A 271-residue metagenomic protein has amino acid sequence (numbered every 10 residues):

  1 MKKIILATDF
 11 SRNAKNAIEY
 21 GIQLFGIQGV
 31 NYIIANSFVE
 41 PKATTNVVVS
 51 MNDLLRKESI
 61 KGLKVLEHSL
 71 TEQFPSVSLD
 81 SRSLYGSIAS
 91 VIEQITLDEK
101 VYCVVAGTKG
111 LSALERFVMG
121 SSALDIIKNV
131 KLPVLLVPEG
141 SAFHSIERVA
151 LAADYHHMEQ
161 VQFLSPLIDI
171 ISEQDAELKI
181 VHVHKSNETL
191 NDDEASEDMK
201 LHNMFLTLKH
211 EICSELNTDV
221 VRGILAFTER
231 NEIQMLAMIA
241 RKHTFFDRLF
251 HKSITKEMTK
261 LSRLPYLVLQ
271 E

Functional and structural regions predicted by a protein language model:
M1, K100-Y102, A123, L132 (+2 more regions): Local beta-strand N-terminus motif with an aromatic residue
M1-S50, R148-S214, R230-M235, L261: Small/aliphatic-rich secondary-structure junction motif
N36, T108, H182, A240-R241 (+1 more regions): Short secondary-structure boundary segments
M51-K61: A short acidic, glycine-rich active-site loop that binds or catalyzes chemistry on phosphate/adenosine moieties
L70-V104, F205-K256, K260, L264: Structural beta-alpha unit
A106-G107, V134-E139, Y266-Q270: Short beta-strand elements of ligand-binding domains
A113-V118, F246-F250: Glycine/threonine-rich flexible loop motifs
M119-S122, L164-S165, D193-D198, F250-T255: Charged helix-capping and loop-helix junction motifs
